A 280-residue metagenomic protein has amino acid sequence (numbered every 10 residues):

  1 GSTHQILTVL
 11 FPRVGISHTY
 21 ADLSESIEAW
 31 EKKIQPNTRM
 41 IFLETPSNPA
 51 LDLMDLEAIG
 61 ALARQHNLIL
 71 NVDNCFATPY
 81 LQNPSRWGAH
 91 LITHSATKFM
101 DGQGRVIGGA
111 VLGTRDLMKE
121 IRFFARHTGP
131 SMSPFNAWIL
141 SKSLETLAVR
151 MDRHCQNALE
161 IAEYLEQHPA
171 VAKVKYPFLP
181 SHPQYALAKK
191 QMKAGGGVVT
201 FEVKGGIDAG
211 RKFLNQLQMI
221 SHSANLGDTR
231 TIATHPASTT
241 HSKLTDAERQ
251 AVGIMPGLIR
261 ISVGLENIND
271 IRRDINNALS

Functional and structural regions predicted by a protein language model:
G1, S17, K32, P36-R39 (+2 more regions): PLP-dependent enzyme catalytic core of the Aspartate aminotransferase-like
G1-A170: Conserved PLP-enzyme active-site core in the AAT-like
P46, C75-A77, L179, K204 (+1 more regions): Active-site beta-loop-alpha junctions enriched in small/polar residues
V106, A194-V198, P256-R260: Short, solvent-exposed beta-strand edge segments and adjacent coil->beta transition regions
L112, K173, G227-D228, A233-P236: Positively charged, small/polar-rich N-terminal and surface patches that mediate targeting and assembly and bind
L140-V149, G197-K204, R260-G264: Short, well-ordered beta-strand elements within core beta-sheets of diverse protein domains
L159-G227, L244-Q250: Conserved small-domain helix->loop->beta segment predominantly found in fold-type I
